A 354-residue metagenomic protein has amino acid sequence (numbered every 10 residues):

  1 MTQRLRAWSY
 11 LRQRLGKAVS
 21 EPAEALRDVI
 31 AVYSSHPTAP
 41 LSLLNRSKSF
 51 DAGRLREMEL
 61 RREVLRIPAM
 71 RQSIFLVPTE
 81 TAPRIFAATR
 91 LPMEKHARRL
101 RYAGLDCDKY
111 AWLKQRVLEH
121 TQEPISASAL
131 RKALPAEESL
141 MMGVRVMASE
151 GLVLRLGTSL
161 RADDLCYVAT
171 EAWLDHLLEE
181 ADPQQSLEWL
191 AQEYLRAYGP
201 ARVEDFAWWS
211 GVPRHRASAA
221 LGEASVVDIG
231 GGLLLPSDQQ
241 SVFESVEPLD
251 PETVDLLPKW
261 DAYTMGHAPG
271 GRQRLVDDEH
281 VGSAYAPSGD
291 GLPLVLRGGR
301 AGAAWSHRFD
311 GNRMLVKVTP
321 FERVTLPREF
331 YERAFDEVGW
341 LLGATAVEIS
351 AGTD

Functional and structural regions predicted by a protein language model:
M1-T264, A268-R272, V276-D354: Long, low-complexity intrinsically disordered regions
